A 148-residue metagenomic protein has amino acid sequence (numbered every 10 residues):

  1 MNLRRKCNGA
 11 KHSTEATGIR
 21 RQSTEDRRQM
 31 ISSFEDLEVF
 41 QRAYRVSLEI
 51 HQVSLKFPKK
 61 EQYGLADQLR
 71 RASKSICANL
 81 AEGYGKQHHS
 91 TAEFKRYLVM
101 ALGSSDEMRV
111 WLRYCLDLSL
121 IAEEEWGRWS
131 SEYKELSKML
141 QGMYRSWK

Functional and structural regions predicted by a protein language model:
M1-K148: Amphipathic alpha-helical assembly/interaction segments
